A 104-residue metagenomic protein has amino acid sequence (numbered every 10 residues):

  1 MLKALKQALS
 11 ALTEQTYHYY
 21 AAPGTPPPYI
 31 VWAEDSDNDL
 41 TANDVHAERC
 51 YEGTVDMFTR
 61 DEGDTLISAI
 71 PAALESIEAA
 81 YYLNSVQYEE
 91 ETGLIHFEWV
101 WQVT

Functional and structural regions predicted by a protein language model:
M1-N43, E62: Small/polar-rich, solvent-exposed N-terminal microdomains that initiate assembly or binding
T25, H46-C50, T92-L94: Short coil/turn motifs at beta-sheet boundaries
A33-D35, A47-R49, A72-L74, E98: General N-terminal targeting signals
A42-D44, V55-T59, A79-L83: Glycine-rich loops and low-complexity Gly/Arg-rich segments that provide flexible linkers or classic glycine-based
R49-D61, I95-V103: Oligomerization/assembly interface segments of phage tail-like spikes and tubes
E62-A69: Short, conserved charged micro-motifs
A69-T104: Acidic-leaning, charged glycine-interspersed low-complexity segments
